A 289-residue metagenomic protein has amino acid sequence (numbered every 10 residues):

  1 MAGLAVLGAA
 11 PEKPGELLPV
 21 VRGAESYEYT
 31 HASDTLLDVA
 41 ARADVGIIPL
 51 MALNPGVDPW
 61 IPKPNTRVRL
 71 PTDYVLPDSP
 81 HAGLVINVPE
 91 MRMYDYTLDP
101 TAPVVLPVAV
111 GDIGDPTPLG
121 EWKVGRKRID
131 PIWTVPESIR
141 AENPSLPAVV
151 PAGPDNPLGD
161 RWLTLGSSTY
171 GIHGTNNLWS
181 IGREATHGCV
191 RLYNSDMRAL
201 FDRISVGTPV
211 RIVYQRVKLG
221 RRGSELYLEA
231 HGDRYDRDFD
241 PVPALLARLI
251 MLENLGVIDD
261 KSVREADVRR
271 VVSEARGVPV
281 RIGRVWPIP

Functional and structural regions predicted by a protein language model:
A2-G15: Bacterial Sec-dependent signal peptides at the C-terminal "C-region" and cleavage site
K13-D44: Primarily a LysM-type cell-wall glycan-binding module
G15-L18, P71-I86, R221-G223: Intrinsically disordered, low-complexity Ser/Thr-rich linker and spacer segments in cell-wall-related proteins
E28-T30, D34, M51-P64: Short acidic, glycine/serine/threonine-rich helix-capping segments at coil-helix boundaries
S33, K63-V68, G207-V210: Loop/turn positions that initiate beta-strands
V39-G46, L53-V57, P71, Y96 (+5 more regions): Structured segments of extracytoplasmic/periplasmic soluble domains in secreted or envelope-associated proteins
Y74-W179, A199-D202, A230-H231, D236-P289: Gly/Pro-biased beta-strand-loop elements
L165-V217: Flexible, glycine-rich surface segments
